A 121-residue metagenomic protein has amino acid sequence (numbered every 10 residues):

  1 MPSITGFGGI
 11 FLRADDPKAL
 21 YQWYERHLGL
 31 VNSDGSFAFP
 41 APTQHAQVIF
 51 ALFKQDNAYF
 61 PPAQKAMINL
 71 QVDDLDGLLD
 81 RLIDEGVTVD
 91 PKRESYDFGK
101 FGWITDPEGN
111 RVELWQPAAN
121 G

Functional and structural regions predicted by a protein language model:
M1-L12, L79-G121: Vicinal oxygen chelate
P2-I4, Y59-P62: Short, flexible turn/loop "capping" segments at secondary-structure junctions
P2-T5, F11-I49: Core segments of cupin and vicinal oxygen chelate
P17, Q44-Q47, N57-Y59, D73-G77: Short, charged/polar surface micro-motifs in flexible loops or helix N-caps
F37, A66, K100-G102: Short beta-strand micro-motifs in enzyme catalytic cores
A46-F50, F60, G109-V112: Short, charged/polar, Gly/Pro-enriched secondary-structure boundary elements
F50-K54, V87: Short amphipathic beta-strand starts and helix->beta connectors
P61-L82, V87: Mid-chain, well-packed structural core segment of small domains
